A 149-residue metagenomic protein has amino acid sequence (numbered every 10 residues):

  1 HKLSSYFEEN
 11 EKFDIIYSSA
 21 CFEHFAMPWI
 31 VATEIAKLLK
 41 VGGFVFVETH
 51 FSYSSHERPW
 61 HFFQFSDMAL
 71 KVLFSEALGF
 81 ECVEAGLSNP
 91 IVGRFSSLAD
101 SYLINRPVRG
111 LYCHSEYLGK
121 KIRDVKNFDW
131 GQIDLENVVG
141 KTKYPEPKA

Functional and structural regions predicted by a protein language model:
H1-H56, D67-K71, G119: Conserved SAM-binding loop
S19, G86-S88: Conserved residues at the C-terminal ends of beta-strands
Y53-S55, N89-I91, R123: Feature marks short, surface-exposed loop/turn motifs that line or immediately flank catalytic pockets and channel
E57-H61: Short, solvent-exposed loop/turn segments at secondary-structure boundaries
F62-G86: Short alpha-helix
S97-A149: Core SAM-dependent methyltransferase catalytic element
